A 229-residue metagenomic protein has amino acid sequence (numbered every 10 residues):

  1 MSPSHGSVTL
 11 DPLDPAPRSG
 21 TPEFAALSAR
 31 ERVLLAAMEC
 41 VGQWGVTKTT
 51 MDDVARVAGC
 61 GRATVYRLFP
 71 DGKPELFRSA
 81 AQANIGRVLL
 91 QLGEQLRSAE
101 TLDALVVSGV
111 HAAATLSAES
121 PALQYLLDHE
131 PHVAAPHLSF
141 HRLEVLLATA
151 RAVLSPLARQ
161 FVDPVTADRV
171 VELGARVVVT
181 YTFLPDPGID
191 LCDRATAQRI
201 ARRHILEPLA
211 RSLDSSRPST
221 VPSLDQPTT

Functional and structural regions predicted by a protein language model:
M1-P17, A148-Q160, D168, E172 (+2 more regions): C-terminal peripheral helix-coil segments that are non-catalytic and often amphipathic
M1-W44, M51-V57: Basic, helix-initiating cap at the start of DNA-binding domains
S28, R32-Q43, V57, E75-Q95 (+3 more regions): Alpha-helical structural segments
T50-M51, G72: Residues that mark the N-terminal boundary/hinge immediately upstream of a DNA-recognition element
G59-F69: Short hydrophobic/aromatic patch on the recognition helix
L89, Y125, V133-E172: Amphipathic alpha-helical packing segments from all-alpha helical-bundle domains
E94, D103-D128: Helical hydrophobic small-molecule/effector-binding pocket
L123-H129, A135-P136, D190-L191, L213: Short, hydrophobic secondary-structure boundary micro-motifs
